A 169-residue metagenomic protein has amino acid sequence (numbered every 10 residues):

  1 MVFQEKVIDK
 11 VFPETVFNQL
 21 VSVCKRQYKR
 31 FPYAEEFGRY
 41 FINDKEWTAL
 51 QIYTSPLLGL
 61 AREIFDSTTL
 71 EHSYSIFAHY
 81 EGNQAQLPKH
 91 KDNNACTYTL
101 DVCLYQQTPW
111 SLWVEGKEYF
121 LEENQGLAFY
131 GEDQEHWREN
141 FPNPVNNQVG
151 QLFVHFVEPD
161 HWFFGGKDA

Functional and structural regions predicted by a protein language model:
M1-F65: Non-heme Fe(II)/2-oxoglutarate
Q4, S22, L70, Y74-S75 (+1 more regions): Structural/interface elements that position substrates and couple domains in central-metabolism enzymes
E35, L70, N146-N147: Short helix-terminating capping/connector loops at secondary-structure junctions
Y40-N43, W47, Y53-S111: Conserved double-stranded beta-helix
Y80-E139, V145-L152, V157-D168: Catalytic core of non-heme Fe(II) oxygenases with the double-stranded beta-helix
